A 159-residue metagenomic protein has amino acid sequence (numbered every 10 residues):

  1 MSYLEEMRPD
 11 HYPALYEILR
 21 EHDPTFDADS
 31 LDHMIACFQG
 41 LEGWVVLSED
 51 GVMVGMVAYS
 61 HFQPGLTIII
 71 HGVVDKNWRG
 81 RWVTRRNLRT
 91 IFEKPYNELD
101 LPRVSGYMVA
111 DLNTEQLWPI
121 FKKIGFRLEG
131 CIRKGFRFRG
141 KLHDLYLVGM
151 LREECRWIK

Functional and structural regions predicted by a protein language model:
M1-I18, D23-D27, G40-K159: Acyl-donor (CoA/ACP) binding surface of acyl/acetyltransferases
F26-M34: Short, basic/aromatic recognition patches
C37: Short, conserved catalytic or adaptor-binding loops enriched in Gly and charged residues
